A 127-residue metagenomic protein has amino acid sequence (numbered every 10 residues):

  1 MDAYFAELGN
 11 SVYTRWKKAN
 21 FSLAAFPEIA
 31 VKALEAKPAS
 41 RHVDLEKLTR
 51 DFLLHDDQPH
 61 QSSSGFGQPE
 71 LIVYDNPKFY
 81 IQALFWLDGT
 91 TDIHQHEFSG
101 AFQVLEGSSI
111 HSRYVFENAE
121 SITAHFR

Functional and structural regions predicted by a protein language model:
M1-N76: A short, N-terminal "cap"/entry segment at the start of jelly-roll beta-barrel domains of the cupin/DSBH fold
K18, D92-S99: Conserved aromatic-histidine-acidic binding/catalytic patches
F66, N76-K78, H96-S99, V104: Short connector loops at helix/strand junctions that flank enzyme active sites, especially segments positioning acidic
I72-Y74, L84, S112: Residues in well-ordered beta-strands of folded domains
P77-Y80, D88, S108-I110, E117: Short, charged/polar surface micro-motifs in flexible loops or helix N-caps
I81-Q95: Conserved short histidine dyad/triad with adjacent acidic residue
E97-E117: Glycine- and acidic-residue-biased ligand/ion/polar-headgroup-sensing regions
N118-R127: Double-stranded beta-helix
